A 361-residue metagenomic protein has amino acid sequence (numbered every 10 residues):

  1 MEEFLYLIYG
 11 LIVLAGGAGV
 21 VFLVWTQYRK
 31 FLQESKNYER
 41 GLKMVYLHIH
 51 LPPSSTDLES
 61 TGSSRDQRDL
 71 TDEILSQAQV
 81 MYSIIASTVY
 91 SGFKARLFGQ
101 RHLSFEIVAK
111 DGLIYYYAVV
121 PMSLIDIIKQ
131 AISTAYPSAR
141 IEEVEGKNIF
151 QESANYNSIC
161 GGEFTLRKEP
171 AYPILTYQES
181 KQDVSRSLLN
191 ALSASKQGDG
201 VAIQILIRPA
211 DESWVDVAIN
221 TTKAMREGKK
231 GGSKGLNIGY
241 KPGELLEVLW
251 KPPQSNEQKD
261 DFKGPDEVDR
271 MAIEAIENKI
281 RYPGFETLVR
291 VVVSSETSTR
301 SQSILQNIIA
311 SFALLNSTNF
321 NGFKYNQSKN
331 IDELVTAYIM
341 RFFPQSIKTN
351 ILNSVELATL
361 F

Functional and structural regions predicted by a protein language model:
E2-F361: Extended, folded cores of ATP/NTP-driven motor/assembly subunits in large transport and secretion machines
